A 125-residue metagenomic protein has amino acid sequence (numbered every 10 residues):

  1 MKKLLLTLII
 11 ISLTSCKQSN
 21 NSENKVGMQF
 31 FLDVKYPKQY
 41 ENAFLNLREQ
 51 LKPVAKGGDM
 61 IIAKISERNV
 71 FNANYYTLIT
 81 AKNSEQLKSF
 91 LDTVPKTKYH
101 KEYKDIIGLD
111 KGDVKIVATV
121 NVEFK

Functional and structural regions predicted by a protein language model:
M1-L4, K17: Positively charged n-region of N-terminal signal peptides that target proteins for export
S12-S15: C-terminal motif of bacterial Sec signal peptides marking the signal peptidase cleavage site
K17-G27: Bacterial Sec signal peptide processing site at the extreme N-terminus
G27, N72-Y75: Short, surface-exposed coil-to-beta transition loops
F31-D33, L78-T80: Short hydrophobic/aromatic beta-strand micro-patches that form the beta-sheet surface supporting nucleotide- or nucleic
L32-A43: Short, surface-exposed ligand-recognition loops at beta-strand->loop->(often short) alpha-helix junctions that present
Q50-I62, F71, T80-V117: An amphipathic, aromatic/His-enriched active-site/gating alpha helix that lines ligand/cofactor pockets
K115-K125: Short, low-complexity, Pro/Ser/Thr/Gly-rich segments in the mature regions of secreted, periplasmic
